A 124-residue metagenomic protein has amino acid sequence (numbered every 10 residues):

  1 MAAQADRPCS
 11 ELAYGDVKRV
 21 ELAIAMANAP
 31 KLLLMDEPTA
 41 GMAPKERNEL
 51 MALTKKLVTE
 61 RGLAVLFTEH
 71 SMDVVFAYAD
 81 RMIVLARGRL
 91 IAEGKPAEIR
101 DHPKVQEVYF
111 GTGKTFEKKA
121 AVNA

Functional and structural regions predicted by a protein language model:
M1-A124: Glycine-rich phosphate-binding loops of nucleotide-dependent enzymes
